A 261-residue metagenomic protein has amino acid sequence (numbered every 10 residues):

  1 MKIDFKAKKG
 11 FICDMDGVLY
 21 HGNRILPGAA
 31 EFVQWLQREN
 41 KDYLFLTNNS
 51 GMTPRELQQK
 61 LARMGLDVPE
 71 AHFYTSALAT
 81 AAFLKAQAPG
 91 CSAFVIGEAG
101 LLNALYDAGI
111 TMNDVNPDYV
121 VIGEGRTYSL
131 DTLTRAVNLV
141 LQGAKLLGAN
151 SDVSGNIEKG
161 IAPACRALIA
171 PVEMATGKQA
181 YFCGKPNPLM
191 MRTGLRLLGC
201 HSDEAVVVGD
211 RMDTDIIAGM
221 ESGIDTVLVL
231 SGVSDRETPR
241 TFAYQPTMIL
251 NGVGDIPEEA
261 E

Functional and structural regions predicted by a protein language model:
K2-K41, R55-Y74, A81-E261: Asp-based, Mg2+/Mn2+-dependent phosphohydrolase catalytic module
L44-L46: Domain-scale selection of a single, long terminal region that carries the protein's primary operational module
N49: Conserved phosphate/oxyanion-binding catalytic-loop motifs
